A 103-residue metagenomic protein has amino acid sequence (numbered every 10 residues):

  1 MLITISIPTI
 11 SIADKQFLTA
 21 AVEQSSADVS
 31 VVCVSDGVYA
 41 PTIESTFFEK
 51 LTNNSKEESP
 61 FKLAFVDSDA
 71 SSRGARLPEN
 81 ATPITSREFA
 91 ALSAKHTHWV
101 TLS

Functional and structural regions predicted by a protein language model:
M1-K15, S35-E44: Short, glycine-rich nucleotide/cofactor-binding loops
L2-T4, S30-V32, K62-A64: A structural signal for isolated positions on well-ordered beta-strands in alpha/beta enzyme cores
I10-V31: Histidine-anchored nucleotide/phosphate-binding helix
C33-D36, D67-S68: Short secondary-structure boundary segments
I43, F48-A94: Mid-chain, well-packed structural core segment of small domains
T97: Conserved acidic residues
